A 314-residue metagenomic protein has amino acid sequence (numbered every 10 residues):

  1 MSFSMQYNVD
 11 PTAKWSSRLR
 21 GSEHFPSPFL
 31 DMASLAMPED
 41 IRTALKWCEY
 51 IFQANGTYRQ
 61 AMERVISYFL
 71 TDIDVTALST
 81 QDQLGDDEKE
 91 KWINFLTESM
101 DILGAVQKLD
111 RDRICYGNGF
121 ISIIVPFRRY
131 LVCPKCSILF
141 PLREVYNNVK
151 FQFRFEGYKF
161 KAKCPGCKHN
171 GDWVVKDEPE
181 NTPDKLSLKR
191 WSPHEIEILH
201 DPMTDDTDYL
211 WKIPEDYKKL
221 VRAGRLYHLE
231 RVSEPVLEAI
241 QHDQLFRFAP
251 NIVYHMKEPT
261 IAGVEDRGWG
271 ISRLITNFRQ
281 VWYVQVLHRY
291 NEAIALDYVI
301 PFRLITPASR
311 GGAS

Functional and structural regions predicted by a protein language model:
M1-Q60, S67, T71, L96-S314: Structured, contiguous alpha/beta core segments that scaffold functional sites
V65-E98, G166: Charged, compositionally biased non-catalytic regions
